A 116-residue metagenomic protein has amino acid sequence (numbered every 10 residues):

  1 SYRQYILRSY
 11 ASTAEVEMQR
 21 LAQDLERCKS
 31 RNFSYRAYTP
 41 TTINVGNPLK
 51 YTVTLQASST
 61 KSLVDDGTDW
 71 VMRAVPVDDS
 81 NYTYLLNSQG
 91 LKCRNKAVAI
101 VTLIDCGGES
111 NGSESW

Functional and structural regions predicted by a protein language model:
S1-R8: C-terminal juxtamembrane segment of a hydrophobic transmembrane alpha-helix
R8-S12, Q19-T41: Alpha-helix exit/C-cap motif
Y10-T13, V98-I100: Short amphipathic alpha-helical segments with coiled-coil-like heptad repeat character
K29-W116: Periplasmic/extracellular, small/polar-rich flexible segments of pilin-like filament-forming proteins
